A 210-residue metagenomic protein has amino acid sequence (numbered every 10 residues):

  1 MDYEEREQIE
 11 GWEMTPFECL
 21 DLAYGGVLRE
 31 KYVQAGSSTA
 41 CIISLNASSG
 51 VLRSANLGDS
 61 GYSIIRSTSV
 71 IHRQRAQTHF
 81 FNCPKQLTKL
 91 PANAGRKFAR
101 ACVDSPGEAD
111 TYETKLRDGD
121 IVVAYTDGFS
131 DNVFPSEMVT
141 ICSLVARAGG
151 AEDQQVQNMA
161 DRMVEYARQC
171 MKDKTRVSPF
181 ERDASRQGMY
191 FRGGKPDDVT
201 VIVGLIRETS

Functional and structural regions predicted by a protein language model:
M1-S210: PP2C/PPM-type serine/threonine phosphatase catalytic domain
